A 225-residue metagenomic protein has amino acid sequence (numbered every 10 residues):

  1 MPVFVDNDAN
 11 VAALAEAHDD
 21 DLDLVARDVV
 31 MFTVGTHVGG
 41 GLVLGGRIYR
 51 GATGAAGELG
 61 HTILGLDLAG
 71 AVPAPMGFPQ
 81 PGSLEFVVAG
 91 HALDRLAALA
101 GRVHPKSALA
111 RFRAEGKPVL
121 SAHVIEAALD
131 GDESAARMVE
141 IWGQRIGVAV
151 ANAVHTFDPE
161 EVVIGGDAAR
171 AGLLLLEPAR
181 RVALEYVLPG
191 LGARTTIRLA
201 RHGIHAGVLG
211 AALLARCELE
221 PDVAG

Functional and structural regions predicted by a protein language model:
M1-L22: Active-site neighborhood for divalent-cation/phosphate handling
F4, V29-T33, G39-G41: Short glycine-aspartate micro-motif
D8, G35, A211: Active-site glycine-centered loops adjacent to acidic/histidine catalytic or metal-binding residues that shape
V11-H18, G40-L42, H61-I63: Adenylate-forming
A15-V30, L66-G225: ATP-binding/phosphotransfer module of carbohydrate and carboxylate kinases, centering on a glycine-rich
A55-G70: A short, polar/charged loop-to-alpha-helix boundary motif
